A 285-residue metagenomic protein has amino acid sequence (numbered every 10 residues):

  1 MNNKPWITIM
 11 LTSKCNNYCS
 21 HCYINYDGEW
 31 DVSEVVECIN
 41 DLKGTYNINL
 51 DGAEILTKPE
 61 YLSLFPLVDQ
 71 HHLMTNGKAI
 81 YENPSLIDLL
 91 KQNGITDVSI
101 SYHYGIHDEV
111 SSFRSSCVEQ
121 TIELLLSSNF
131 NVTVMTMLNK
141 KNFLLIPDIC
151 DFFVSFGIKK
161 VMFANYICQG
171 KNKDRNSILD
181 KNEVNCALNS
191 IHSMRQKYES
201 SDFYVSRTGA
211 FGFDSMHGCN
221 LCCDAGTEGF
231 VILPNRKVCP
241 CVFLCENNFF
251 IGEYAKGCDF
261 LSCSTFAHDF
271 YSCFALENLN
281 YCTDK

Functional and structural regions predicted by a protein language model:
M1-N93: Conserved alpha-helical substructure of the radical SAM core
W6, G226-T227: Short coil/loop residues immediately preceding or within conserved phosphate-binding loops of NTP-utilizing enzyme
I7-I9, I48-L50, H71-T75, V98-I100 (+3 more regions): Hydrophobic faces of well-ordered beta-strands that scaffold small-molecule active sites in alpha/beta enzyme cores
C15, C19-C22, C223, C241 (+2 more regions): Short cysteine clusters
W30, H103-A225, P234, V238-C239: Radical SAM enzyme [4Fe-4S]-AdoMet core and its adjacent flexible, acidic and glycine-rich loops/tails across
Q92-D97, G157-K160: Glycine-enriched alpha-helix->loop->beta-strand junction motifs that scaffold or abut catalytic
N235-K285: Flexible mid-to-C-terminal extensions adjoining Fe-S/redox cofactors in radical SAM and related proteins
